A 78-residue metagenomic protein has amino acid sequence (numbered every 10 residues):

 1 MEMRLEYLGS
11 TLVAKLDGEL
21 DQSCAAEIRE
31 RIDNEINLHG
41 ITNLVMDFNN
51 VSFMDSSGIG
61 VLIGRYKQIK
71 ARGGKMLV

Functional and structural regions predicted by a protein language model:
M1-K15: Short beta-strand/loop segment at the start of cytosolic alpha/beta domains
Q22-V78: Amphipathic alpha-helical interaction surfaces in cytosolic regulatory modules
